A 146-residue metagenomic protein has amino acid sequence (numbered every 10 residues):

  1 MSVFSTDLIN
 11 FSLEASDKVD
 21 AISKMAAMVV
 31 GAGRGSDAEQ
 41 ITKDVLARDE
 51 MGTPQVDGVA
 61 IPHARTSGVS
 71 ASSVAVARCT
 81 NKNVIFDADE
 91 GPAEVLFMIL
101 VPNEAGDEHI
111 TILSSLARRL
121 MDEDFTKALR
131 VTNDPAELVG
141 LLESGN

Functional and structural regions predicted by a protein language model:
M1-N146: Cytosolic covalent-transfer regions centered on His/Cys nucleophiles that carry phosphoryl or persulfide groups
